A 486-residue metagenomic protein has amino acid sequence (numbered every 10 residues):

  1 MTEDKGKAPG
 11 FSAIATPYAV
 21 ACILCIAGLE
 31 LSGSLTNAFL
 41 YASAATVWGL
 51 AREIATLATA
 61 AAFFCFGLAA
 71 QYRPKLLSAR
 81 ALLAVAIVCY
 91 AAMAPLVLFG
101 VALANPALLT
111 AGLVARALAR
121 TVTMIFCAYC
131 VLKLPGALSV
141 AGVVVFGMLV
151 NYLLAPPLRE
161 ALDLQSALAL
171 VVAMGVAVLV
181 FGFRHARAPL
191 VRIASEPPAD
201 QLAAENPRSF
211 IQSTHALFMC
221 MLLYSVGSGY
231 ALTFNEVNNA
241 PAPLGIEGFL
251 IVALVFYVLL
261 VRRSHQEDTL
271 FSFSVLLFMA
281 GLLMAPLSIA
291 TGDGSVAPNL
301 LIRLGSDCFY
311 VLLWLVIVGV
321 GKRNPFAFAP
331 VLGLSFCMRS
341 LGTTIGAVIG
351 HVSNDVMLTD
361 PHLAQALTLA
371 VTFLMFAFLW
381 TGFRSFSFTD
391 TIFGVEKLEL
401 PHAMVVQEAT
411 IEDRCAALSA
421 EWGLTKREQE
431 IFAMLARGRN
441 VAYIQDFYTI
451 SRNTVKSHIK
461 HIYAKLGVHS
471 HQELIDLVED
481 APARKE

Functional and structural regions predicted by a protein language model:
M1-G6, A137, Y152-E236, V252-Q266: Intracellular loop-helix junctions on the cytosolic face of multi-pass helical membrane proteins
A27-F39, A61, I211, H215-T269 (+5 more regions): Linker/hinge segments immediately adjacent to helix-turn-helix/homeobox DNA-binding domains
L50-R73, I251-F256: Central cavity-lining transmembrane alpha-helices of secondary-active solute carriers, predominantly the Major
P106-I125, G294-Y310: Hydrophobic core of transmembrane alpha-helices in multi-pass small-molecule transporters, especially MFS/SLC-type
R120-P135, F309-R323: Intracellular juxtamembrane helix-capping segments at the cytosolic ends of symmetry-related transmembrane helices
G136-L162, L332-G350: Glycine-rich segments within core transmembrane alpha-helices of 12-TM secondary carriers
L400-T454, A464-K465, D476-E486: Helix-turn-helix DNA-binding segment
H458-H461, S470: Residues within the DNA-recognition helix of helix-turn-helix
